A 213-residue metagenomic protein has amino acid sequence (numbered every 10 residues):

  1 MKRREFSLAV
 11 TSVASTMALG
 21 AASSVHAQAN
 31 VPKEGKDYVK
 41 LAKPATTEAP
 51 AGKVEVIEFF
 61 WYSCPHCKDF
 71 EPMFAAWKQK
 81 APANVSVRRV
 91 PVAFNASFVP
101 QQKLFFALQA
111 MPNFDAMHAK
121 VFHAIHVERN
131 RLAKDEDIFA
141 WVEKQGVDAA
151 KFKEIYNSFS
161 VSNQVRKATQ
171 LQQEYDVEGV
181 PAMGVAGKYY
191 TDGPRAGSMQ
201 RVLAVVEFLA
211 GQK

Functional and structural regions predicted by a protein language model:
K2-A96, T169, K213: Extracytoplasmic thiol/disulfide redox context detector
E5, K144-K213: C-terminal cap of thioredoxin/glutaredoxin-like
S24, K134, N157-S158: Polar helix-capping/helix-linker motif
E55-E58, D69, M73-A76, V99-K103 (+7 more regions): Extracytoplasmic/secreted proteins, especially bacterial periplasmic and envelope-associated proteins
F60-S63, K78-A81, L108-P112, I125-R129 (+5 more regions): Sec/Tat-exported extracytoplasmic proteins
S63-H66, A93-S97, A124-E128, S160-V161 (+1 more regions): Solvent-exposed loop/turn segments at secondary-structure junctions within structured extracellular/periplasmic domains
K80-M111, A116-E143: Structural microenvironment flanking redox-active thiols in thiol-disulfide oxidoreductases
